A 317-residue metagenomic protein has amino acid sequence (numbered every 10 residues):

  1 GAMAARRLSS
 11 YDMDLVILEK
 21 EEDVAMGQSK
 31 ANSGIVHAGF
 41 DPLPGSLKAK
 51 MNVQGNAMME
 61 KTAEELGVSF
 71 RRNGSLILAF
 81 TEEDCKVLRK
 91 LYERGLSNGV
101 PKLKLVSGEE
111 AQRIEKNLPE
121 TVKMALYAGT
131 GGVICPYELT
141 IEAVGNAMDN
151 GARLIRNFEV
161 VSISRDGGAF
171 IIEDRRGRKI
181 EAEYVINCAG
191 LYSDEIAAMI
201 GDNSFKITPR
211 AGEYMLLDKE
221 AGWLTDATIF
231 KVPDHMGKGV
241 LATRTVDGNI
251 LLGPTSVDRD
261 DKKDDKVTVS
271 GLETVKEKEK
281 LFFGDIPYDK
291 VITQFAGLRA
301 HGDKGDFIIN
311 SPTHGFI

Functional and structural regions predicted by a protein language model:
M3-R7, V36, A57, L66-R71 (+2 more regions): Active-site substrate-recognition segment that forms the wall of the catalytic cavity or substrate channel
S9-A31: Glycine-rich FAD pyrophosphate-binding loop
M13-L15, K102-L103, V185: Hydrophobic anchor at the start of a short beta-strand that flanks the dinucleotide cofactor-binding loop
E19, R72, V106-G108, R156-F158 (+1 more regions): Short loop/edge segments at beta-strand edges and connector loops that shape dinucleotide/nucleotide cofactor-binding
G34-I114, G239-V240: Dinucleotide-binding Rossmann-like beta1-alpha1 core, especially the glycine-rich loop that anchors the ADP
L43-V53, L78-V87, L126-G145, I155 (+1 more regions): Short beta-strand to alpha-helix junction loop
S69-A79, Q112-N150, I171-I172, T255-K263 (+1 more regions): Helix-loop-beta segment of a Rossmann-like dinucleotide-binding subdomain
L126-Y184, C188, Y192: Helical element adjacent to the flavin cofactor pocket in flavoenzyme catalytic cores
